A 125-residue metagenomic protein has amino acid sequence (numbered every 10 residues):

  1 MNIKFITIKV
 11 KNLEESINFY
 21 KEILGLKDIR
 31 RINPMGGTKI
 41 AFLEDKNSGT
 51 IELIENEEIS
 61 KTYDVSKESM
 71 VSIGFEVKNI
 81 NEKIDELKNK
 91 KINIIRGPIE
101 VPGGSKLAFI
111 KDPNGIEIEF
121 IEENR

Functional and structural regions predicted by a protein language model:
M1-I17, M70-I73, N124: N-terminal beta-strand motif that seeds the catalytic metal site of vicinal oxygen chelate
I8-T50: Core segments of cupin and vicinal oxygen chelate
S16-F19, K83-L87: Hydrophobic side chains in well-ordered alpha-helices
R31, F42, I84-R125: Vicinal oxygen chelate
G37, S69, G104: Exposed loop/turn and edge beta-strand positions of beta-sandwich/beta-sheet ligand-binding modules
T38-K39, E58-Y63, R96: A short, acidic/glycine-rich surface segment
E55-I59, E122-R125: Acetyl-CoA-dependent GNAT
S72-I84: Mid-chain, well-packed structural core segment of small domains
